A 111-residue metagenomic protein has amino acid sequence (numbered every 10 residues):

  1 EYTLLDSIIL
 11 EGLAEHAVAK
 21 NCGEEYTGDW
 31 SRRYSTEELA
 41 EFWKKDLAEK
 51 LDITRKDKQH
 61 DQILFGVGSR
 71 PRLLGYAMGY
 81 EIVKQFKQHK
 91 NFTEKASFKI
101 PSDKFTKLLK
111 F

Functional and structural regions predicted by a protein language model:
Y2-F42: Post-HExxH zinc-binding segment in Zn-dependent metallohydrolases
S31-R32, K44-F111: Pan-zinc metallopeptidase signature
